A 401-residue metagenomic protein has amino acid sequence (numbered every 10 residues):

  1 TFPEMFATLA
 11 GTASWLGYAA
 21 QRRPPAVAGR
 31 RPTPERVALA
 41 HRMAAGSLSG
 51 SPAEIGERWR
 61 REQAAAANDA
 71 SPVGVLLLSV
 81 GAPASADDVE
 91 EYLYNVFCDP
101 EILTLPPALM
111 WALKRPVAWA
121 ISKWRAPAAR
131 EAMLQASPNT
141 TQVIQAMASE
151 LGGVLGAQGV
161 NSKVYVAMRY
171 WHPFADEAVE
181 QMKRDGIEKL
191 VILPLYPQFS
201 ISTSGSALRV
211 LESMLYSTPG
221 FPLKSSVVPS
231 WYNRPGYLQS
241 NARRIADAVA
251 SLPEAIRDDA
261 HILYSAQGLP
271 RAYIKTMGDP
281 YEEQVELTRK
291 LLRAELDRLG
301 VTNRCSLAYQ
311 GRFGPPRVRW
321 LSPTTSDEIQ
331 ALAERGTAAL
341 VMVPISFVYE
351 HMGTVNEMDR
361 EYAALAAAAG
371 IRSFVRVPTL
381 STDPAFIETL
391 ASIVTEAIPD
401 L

Functional and structural regions predicted by a protein language model:
T1-A26: N-terminal chloroplast transit peptides
F2-M5, L9, R30, A40 (+1 more regions): Low-complexity intrinsically disordered segments
Y18-Q21, V27-R30, L48, L340: Generic N-terminal simple sequence motifs
V27, V37, S51-A53: C-terminal segment of N-terminal export signals and the immediately downstream linker at the start of the mature
T33: Short polybasic linear motifs
V37-S49: N-terminal mitochondrial targeting presequences
G46-L401: Active-site-proximal alpha-helix that buttresses catalytic centers in soluble enzyme cores
